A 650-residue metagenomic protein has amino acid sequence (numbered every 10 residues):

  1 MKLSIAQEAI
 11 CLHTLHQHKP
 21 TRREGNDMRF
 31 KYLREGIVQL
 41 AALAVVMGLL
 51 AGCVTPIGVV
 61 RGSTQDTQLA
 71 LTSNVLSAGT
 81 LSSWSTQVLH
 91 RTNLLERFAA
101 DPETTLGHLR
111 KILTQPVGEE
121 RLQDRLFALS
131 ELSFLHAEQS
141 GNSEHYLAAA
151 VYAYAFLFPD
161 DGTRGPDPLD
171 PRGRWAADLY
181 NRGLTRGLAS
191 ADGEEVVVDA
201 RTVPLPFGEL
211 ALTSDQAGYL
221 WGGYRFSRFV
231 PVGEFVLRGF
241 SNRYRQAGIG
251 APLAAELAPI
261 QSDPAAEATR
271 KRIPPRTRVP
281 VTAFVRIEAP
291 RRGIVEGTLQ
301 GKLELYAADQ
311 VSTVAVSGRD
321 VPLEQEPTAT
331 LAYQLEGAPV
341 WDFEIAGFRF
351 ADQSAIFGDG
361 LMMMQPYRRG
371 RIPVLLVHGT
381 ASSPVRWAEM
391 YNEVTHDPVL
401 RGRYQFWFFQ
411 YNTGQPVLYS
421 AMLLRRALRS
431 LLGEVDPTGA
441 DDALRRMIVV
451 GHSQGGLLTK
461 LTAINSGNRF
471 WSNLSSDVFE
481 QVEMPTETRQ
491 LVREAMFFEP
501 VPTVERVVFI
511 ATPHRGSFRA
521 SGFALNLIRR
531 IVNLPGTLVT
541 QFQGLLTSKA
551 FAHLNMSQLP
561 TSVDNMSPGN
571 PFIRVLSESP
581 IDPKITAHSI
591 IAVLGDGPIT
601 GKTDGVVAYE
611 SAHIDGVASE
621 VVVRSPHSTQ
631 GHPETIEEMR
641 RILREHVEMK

Functional and structural regions predicted by a protein language model:
M1-R22: N-terminal beta-alpha "docking/capping" segments at the starts of catalytic domains in thioester/acy l-group-handling
A9, V54-P116, E120, E131-V374 (+3 more regions): Flexible, membrane-associating and regulatory peripheral segments of lipid-active enzymes
R29-A41: Bacterial N-terminal signal peptides that target proteins for export
L50-G52: C-terminal motif of bacterial Sec signal peptides marking the signal peptidase cleavage site
F134-A200, V374-T380, F406-L559, D604: Serine-dependent carboxylesterase/thioesterase catalytic core of lipase-like alpha/beta-hydrolase/SGNH enzymes
A388-Y404: Short amphipathic alpha-helix adjacent to the substrate-entry channel of hydrolases
R529-K650: C-terminal subdomain of alpha/beta-hydrolase-fold enzymes, centered on the catalytic histidine and its supporting
